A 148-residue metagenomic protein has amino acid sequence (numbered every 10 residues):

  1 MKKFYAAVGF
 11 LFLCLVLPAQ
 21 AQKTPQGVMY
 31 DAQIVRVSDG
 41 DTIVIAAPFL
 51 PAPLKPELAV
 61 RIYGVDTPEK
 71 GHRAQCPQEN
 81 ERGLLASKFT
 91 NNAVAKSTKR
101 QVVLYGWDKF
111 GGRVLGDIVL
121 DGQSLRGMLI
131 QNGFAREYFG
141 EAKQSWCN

Functional and structural regions predicted by a protein language model:
M1-F4: Positively charged n-region of N-terminal signal peptides that target proteins for export
A6-A7, V94: Intrinsically disordered and other compositionally biased segments
A7-V16: Bacterial N-terminal signal peptides
L17-N148: Small beta-barrel nucleic-acid-binding modules, primarily SNase/OB-fold domains and secondarily Tudor-like barrels
